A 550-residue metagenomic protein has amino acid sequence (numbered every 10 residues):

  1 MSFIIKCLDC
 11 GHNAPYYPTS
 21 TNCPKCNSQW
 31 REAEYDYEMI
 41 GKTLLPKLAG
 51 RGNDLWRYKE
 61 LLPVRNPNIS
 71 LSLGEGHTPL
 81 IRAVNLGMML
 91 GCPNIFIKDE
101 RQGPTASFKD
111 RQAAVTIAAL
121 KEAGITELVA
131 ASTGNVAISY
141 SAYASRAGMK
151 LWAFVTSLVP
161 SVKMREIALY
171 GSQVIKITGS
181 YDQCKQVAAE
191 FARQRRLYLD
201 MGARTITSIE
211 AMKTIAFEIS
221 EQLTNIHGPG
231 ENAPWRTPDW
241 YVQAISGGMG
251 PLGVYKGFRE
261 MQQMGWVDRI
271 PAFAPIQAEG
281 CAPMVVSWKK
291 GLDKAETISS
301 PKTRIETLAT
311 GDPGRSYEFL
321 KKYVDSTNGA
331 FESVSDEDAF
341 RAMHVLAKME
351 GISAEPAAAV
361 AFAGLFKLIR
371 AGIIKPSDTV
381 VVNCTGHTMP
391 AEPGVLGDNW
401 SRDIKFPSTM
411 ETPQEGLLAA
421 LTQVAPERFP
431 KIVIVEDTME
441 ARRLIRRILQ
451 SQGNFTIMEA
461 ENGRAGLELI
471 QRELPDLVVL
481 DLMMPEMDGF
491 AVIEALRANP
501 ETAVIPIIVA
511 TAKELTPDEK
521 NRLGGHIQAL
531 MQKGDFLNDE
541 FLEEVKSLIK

Functional and structural regions predicted by a protein language model:
M1-T422: PLP-dependent amino-acid enzyme catalytic core
E436: Conserved acidic carboxylate
R443-S451, N521: Charged docking surfaces used in two-component/phosphorelay signaling
E459-E468, G489: Helix N-cap/capping motif at the beta->alpha junctions
E468, F490-A503, R522: Short amphipathic alpha-helix used as the core "switch/output" element in two-component signaling
E473-V479: Active-site beta3 strand of CheY-like receiver
M484: Receiver (REC) domain active-site loop signature in two-component systems and cognate sites in sensor histidine kinases
A510-T511, K533: Hydrophobic/aromatic residues positioned on beta-strands within the core alpha/beta folds
